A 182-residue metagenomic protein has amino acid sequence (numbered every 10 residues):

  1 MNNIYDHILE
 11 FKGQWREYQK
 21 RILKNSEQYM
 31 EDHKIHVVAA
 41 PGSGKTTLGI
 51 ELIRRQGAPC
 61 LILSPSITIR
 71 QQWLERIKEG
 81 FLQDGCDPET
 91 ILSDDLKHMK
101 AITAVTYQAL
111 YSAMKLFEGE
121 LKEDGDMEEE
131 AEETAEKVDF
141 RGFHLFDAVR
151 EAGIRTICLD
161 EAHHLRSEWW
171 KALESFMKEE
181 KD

Functional and structural regions predicted by a protein language model:
M1-V38: Conserved pre-motif I regulatory segment
Q19, G42, A104-T106: Short, conserved phosphate/pyrophosphate- and ester-handling motifs at nucleotide-, phospho-/glycolipid
M30-I35, A58-P59, D182: Pre-Walker A (Motif I) flank of P-loop NTPase domains
E31-L52, L165: Walker A/P-loop
H36, F81-D95: Conserved RecA-like helicase motor-core motifs
T46-G80, T106-A109, W169: Conserved Walker A/P-loop ATP-binding site and its immediately adjacent core in helicase/helicase-like ATPase domains
M99-F117: Conserved two-lobed SF2 helicase motor
Y107-L110, G119-D182: SF2 helicase catalytic motif II
